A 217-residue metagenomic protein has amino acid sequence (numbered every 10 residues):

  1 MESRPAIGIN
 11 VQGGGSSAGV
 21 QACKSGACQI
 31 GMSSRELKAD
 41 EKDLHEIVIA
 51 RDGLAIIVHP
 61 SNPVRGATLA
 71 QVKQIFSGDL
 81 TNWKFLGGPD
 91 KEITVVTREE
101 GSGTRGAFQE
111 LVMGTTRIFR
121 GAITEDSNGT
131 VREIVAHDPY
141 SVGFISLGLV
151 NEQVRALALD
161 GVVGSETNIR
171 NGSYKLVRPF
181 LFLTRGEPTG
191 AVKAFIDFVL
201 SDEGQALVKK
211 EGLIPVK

Functional and structural regions predicted by a protein language model:
M1-K217: Exported/periplasmic ABC-transporter solute-binding proteins
